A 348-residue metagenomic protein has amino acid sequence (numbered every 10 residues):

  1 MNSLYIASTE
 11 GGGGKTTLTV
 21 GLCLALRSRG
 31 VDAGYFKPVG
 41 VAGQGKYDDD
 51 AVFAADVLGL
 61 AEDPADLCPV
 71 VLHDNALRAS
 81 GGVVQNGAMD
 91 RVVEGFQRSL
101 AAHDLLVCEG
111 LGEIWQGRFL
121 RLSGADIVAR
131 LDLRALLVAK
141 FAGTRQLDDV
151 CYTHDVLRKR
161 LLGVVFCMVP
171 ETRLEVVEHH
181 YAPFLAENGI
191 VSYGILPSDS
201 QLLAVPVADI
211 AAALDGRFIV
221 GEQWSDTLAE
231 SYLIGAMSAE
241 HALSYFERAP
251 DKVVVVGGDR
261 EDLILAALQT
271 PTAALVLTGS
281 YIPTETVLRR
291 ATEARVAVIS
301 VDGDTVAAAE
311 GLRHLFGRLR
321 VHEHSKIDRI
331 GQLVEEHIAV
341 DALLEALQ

Functional and structural regions predicted by a protein language model:
S3-R91, G95-R98, Y181-F184: N-terminal phosphate/diphosphate-binding loop that engages ATP/GTP or pyrophosphate donors across diverse enzyme folds
S3-Y5, D32-G34, V52, D104-L106 (+7 more regions): Structural motif
R27-V31, V41, D56-D63, Q97-A101 (+9 more regions): Generic secondary-structure signature for well-ordered alpha-helical cores
R78-L120, A125-A129: Phosphate-binding/switch loop-helix module in NTP-utilizing enzymes
S99-A102, L243-K252, A267-P271: Flexible, charged surface loops at secondary-structure boundaries
G110, I195-G257, R313-Q348: Non-catalytic interface/targeting segments
L111-G194, D259-H322: Conserved catalytic-core segment of NTP-binding enzymes
